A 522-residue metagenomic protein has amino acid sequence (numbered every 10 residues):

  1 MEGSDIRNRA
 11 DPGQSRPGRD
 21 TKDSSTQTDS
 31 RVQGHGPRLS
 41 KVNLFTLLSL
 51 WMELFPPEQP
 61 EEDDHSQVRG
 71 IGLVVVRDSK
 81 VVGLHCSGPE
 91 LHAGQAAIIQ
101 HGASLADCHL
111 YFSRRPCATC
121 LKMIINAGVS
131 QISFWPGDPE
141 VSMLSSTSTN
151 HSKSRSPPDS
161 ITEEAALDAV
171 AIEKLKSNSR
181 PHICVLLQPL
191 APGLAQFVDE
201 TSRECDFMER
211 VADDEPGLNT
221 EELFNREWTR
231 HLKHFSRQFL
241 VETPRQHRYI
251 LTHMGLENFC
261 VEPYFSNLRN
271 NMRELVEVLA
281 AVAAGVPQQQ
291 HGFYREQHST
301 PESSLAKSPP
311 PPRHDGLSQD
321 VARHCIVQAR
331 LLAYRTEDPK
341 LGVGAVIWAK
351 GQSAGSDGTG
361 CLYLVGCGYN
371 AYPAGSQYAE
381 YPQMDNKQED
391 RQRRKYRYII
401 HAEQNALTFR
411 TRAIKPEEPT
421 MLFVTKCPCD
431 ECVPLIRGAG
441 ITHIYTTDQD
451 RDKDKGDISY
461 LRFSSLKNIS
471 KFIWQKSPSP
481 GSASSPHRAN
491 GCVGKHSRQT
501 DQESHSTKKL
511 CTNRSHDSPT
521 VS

Functional and structural regions predicted by a protein language model:
M1-S522: Zinc-dependent deaminase catalytic domain
